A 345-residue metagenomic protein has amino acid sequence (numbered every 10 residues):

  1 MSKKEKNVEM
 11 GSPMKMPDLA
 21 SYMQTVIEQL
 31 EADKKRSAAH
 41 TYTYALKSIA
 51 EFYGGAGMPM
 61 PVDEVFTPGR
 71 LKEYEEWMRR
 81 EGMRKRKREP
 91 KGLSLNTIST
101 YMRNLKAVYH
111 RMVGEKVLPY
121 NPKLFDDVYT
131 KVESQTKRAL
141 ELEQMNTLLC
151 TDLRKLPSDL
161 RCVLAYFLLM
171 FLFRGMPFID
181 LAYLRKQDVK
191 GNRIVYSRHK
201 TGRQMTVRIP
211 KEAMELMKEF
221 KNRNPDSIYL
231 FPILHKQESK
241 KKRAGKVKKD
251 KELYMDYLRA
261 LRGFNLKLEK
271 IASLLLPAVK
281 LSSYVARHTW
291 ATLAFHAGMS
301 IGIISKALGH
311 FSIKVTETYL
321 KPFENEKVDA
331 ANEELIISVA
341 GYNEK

Functional and structural regions predicted by a protein language model:
I27-S37, K47-Q135, T151-R154: N-terminal core-binding DNA-recognition domain of tyrosine recombinases/integrases
L124-F178, A182: Basic, Lys/Arg- and aromatic-enriched nucleic-acid-binding interface segment
A139, R198-G202, L308-E333: Catalytic-site neighborhood detector that most strongly recognizes the C-terminal catalytic loop/helix of tyrosine
M145, P210-A278: Active-site/catalytic core of tyrosine-dependent DNA strand-transfer enzymes
K155-S158, D256, N265-K306: Short, basic (Lys/Arg/His-rich) helix/loop patches that form interaction surfaces in the mid-to-C-terminal regions
Y183-N222, H235-K236: Conserved tyrosine-mediated DNA breakage-rejoining catalytic core shared by Y-recombinases
Q187-R193, P277-K280, M299-T318: Short, polar N-cap/turn motifs at the start of nucleic acid-interacting alpha helices
R208-K211, K321-K345: DNA/chromatin major-groove-contacting recognition/catalytic segments
